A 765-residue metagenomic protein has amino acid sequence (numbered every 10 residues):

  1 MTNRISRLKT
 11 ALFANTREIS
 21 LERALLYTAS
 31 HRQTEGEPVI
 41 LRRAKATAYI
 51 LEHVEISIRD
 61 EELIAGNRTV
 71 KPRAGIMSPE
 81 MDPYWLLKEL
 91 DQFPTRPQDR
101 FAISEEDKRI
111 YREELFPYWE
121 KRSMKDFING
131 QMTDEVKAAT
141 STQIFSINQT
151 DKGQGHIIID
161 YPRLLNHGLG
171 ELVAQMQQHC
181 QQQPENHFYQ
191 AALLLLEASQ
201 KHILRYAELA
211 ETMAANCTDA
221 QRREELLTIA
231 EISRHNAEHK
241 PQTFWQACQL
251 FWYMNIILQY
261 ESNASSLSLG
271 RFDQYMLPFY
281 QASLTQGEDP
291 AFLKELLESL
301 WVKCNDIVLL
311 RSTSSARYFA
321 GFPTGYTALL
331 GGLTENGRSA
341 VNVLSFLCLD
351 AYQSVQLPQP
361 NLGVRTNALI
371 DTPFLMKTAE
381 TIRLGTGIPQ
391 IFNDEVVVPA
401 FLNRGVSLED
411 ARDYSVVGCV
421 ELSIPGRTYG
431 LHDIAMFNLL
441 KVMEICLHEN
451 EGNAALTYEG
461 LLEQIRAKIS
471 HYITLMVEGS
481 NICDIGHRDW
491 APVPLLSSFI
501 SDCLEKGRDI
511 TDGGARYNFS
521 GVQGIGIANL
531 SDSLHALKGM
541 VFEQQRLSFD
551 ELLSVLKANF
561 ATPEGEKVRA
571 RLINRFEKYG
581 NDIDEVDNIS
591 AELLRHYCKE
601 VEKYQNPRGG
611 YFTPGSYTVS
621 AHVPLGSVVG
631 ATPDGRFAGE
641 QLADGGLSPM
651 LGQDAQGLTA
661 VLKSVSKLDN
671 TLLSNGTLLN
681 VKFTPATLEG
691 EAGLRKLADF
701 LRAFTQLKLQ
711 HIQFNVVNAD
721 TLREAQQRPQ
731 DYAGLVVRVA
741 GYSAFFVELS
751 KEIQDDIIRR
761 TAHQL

Functional and structural regions predicted by a protein language model:
T2-Y189, E225-T228, I232-L765: Conserved catalytic cores of very large enzyme subunits
Q190-K201: Extended non-globular scaffold/tether segments
I203-E211, D273-L277: Extended amphipathic alpha-helical scaffold segments
A214-Q221: A conserved hydrophobic secondary-structure block that centers on an alpha-helix together with its immediately flanking
